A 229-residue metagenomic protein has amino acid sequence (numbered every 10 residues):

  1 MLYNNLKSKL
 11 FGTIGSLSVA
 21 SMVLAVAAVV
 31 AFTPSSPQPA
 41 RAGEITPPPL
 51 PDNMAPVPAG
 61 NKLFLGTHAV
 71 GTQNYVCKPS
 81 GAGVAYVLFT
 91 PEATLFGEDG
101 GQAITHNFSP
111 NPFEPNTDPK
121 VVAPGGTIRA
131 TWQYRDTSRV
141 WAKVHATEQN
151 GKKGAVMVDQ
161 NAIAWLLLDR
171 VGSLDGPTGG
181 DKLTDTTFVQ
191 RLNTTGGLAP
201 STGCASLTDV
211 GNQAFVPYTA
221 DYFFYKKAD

Functional and structural regions predicted by a protein language model:
M1-G12: N-terminal secretory signal peptides that target proteins for export/translocation
T13-L17: Alpha-helical transmembrane segments
S18-A31: Bacterial N-terminal signal peptides
V29-R41: Signal peptide processing junction and immediate N-terminal pro/mature segment of secreted/exported proteins
P39-N74, G81-D229: Primary mode marks residue(s) on the alpha4-beta5-alpha5 output face of response regulator receiver
